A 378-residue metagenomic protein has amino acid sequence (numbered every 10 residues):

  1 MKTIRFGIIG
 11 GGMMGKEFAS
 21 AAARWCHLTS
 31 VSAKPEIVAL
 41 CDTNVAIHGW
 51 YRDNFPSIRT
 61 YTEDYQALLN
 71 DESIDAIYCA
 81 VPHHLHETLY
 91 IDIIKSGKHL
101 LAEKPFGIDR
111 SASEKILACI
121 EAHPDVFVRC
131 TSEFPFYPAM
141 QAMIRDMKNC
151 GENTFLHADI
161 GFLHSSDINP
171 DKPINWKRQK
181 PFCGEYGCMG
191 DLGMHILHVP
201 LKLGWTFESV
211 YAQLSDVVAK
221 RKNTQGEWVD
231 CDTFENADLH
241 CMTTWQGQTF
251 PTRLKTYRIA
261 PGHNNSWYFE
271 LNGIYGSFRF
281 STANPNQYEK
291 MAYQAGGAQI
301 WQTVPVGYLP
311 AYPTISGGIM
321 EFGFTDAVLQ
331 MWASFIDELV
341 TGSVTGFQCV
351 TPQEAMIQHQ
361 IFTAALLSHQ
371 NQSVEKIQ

Functional and structural regions predicted by a protein language model:
M1-P56: N-terminal Rossmann-like dinucleotide-binding module
K16-H27, I116-L117, M143-R145, S334-L339: Short, well-ordered amphipathic alpha-helices
W25, A76-Y78, E121, N149 (+2 more regions): C-terminal helix-rich "cap/oligomerization" subdomain common to oxidoreductases
T43, F322-A333: Active-site loop of classical SDR/Rossmann-like NAD(P)-dependent oxidoreductases, centered on the catalytic Tyr-X3-Lys
R59-D64: Conserved SAM-binding strand-loop segment of SAM-dependent methyltransferases
A76, P82-H83, E87-P135: Beta-strand-loop-alpha-helix segment that lines the small-molecule cofactor/substrate pocket of alpha/beta enzymes
F134-C231, Q372: Predominantly a Rossmann-like dinucleotide-binding segment in NAD(P)-dependent oxidoreductases
H195-A292, M331-V344, T363-A364, I377: Contiguous beta-strand/loop segments that form the cofactor/metal-binding neighborhood of enzyme cores
